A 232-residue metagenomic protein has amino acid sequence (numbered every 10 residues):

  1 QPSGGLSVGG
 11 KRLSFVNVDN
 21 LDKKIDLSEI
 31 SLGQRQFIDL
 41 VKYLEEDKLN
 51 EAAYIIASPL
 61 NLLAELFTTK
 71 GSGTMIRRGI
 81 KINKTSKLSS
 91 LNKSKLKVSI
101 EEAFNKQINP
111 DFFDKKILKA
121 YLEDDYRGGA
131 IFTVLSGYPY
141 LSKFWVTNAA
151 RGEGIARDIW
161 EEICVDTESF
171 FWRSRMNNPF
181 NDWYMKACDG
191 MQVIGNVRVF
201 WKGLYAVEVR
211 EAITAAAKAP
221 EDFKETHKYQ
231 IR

Functional and structural regions predicted by a protein language model:
Q1-Y138, S142-F170, N178, D189 (+1 more regions): C-terminal catalytic "cap/lid" subdomain
R175-N181: Long, compositionally biased intrinsically disordered regions
Y184: Conserved active-site tyrosine of GNAT-family acetyltransferases
